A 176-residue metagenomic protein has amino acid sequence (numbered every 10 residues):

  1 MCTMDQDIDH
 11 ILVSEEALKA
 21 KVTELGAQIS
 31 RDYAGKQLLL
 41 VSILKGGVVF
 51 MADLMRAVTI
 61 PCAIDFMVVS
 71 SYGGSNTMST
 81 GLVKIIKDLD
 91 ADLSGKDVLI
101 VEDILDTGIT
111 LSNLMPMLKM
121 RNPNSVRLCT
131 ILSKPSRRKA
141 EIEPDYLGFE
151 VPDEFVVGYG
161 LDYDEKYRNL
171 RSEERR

Functional and structural regions predicted by a protein language model:
M1-R176: PRPP-associated nucleotide enzymes
